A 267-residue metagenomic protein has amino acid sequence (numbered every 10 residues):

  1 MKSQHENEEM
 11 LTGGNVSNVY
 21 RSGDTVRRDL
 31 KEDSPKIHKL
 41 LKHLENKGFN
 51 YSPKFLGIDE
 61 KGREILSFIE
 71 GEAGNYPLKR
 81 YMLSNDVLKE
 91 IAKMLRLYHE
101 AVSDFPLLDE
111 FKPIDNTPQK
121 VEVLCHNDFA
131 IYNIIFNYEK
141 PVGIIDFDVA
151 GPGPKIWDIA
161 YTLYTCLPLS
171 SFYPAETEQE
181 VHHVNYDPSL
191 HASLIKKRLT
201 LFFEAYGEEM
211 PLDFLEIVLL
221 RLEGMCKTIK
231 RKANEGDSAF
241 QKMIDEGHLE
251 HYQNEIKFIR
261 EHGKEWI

Functional and structural regions predicted by a protein language model:
K2-H43, G57, I65-S67, G74-Y81: ATP-binding glycine-rich loop module of kinase domains
S17-R21, P113-Y161, S171-P174: Active-site acidic catalytic loop and adjacent metal/ATP-binding pocket of ATP-dependent phosphoryl transfer enzymes
E45-I58: Conserved HxN/HPN-centered segment at the entrance to the catalytic loop of eukaryotic protein kinase-like domains
P77-F111, D115, E122-N127, Y132-N137 (+2 more regions): Conserved kinase catalytic-core helix
E110-N116, Q179-V184: Short linear capping/connector segments at secondary-structure termini
I159-G207, L222-G236: Active-site activation/catalytic loop segments of kinase-like enzymes and analogous catalytic loops in related
M225-I267: ATP/Mg2+ or Mg2+-diphosphate-binding catalytic cores that bind nucleotide phosphates or diphosphates via glycine-rich
